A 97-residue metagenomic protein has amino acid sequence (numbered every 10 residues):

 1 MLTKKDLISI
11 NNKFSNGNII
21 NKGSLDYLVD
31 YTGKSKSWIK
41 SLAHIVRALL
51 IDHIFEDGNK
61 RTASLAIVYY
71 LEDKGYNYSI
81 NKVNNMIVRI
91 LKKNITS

Functional and structural regions predicted by a protein language model:
M1-S97: FIC/Doc superfamily catalytic core
